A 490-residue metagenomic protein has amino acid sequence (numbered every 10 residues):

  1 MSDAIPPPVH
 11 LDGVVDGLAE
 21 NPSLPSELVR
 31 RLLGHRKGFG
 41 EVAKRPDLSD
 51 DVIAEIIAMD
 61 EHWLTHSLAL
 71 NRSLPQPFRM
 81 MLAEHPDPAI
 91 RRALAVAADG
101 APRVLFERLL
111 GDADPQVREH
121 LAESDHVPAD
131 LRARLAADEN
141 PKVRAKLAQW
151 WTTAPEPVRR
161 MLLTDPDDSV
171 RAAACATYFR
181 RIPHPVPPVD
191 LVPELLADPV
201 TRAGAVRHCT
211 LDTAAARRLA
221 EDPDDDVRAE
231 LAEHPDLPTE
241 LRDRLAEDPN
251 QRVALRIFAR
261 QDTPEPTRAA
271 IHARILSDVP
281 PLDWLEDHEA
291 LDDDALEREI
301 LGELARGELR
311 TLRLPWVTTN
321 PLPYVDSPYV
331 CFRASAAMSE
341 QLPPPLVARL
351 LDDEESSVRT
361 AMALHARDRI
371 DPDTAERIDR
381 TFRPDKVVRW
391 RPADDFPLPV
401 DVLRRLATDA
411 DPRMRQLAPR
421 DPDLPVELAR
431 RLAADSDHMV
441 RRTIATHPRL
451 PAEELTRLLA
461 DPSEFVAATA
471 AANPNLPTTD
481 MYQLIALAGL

Functional and structural regions predicted by a protein language model:
M1-L490: Alpha-helical scaffold segments
